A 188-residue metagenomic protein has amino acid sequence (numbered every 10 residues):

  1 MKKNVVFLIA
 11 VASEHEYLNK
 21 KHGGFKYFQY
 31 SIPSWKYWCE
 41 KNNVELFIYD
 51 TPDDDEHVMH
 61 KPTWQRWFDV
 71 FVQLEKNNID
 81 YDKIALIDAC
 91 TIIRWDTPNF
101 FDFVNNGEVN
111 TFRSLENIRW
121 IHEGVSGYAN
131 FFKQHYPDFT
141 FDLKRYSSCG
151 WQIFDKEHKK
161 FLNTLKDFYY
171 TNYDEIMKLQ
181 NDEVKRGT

Functional and structural regions predicted by a protein language model:
M1, V104-N105, K144-S147: Extracellular/periplasmic catalytic domains that process cell-envelope and extracellular macromolecules
M1-D82: N-terminal anchoring/stem segment of glycosyltransferases
V11-E14, D53-D55, T91-I92, E116-I118 (+2 more regions): Short, solvent-exposed loop/turn segments at secondary-structure junctions
Y17, W95-D96, L162-N163: Generic domain-boundary/flexible-linker signal
S31-K41, E116-I118, H158-L165: An acidic intrinsically disordered interaction segment
P62-G127, I153: GT-A fold catalytic core of metal-dependent nucleotide-sugar glycosyltransferases, centered on the diacidic
T63, F68, F141-T188: Catalytic core and acceptor-binding pocket of nucleotide-sugar-dependent glycosyltransferases
Y128-L143: Short, flexible, basic/aromatic active-site loop/helix in glycosyltransferases
